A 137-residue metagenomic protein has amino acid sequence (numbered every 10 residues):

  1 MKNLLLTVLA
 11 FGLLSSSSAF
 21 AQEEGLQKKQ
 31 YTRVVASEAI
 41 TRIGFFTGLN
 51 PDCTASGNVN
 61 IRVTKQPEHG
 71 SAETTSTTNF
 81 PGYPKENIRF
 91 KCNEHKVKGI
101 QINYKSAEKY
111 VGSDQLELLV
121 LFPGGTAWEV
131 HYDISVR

Functional and structural regions predicted by a protein language model:
M1-L4: Positively charged n-region of N-terminal signal peptides that target proteins for export
T7-S15: Bacterial N-terminal signal peptides
S17-E23: Sec/Tat signal peptide C-region and signal peptidase I cleavage site
Y31-R33, G125-R137: C-terminal edge beta-strand
T32-F46: Solvent-exposed, conformationally flexible loop/turn segments
C53-H95: Surface-exposed or secretory-pathway low-complexity segments enriched in glycine-proline and Ser/Thr/acidic residues
H95-I102: Aromatic sugar-binding surface patches on proteins that engage polysaccharides or sugar-phosphate polymers
I102-Y104, Y110-P123: A short beta-strand micro-motif common to beta-rich folds, especially ectodomain repeats
